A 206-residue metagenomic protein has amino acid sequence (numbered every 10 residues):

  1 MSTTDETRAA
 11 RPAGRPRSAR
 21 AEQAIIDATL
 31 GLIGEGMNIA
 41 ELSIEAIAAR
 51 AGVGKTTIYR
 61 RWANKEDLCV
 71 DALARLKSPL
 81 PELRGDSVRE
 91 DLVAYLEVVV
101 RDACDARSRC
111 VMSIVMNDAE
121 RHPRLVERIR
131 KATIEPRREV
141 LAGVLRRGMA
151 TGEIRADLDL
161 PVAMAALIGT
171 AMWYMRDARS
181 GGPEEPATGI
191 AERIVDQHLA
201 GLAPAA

Functional and structural regions predicted by a protein language model:
M1-R50, D67: Basic, helix-initiating cap at the start of DNA-binding domains
T3, E127, K131, E135 (+2 more regions): Hydrophobic/aromatic-rich alpha-helical bundle segments in the mid-to-C-terminal region
I25, N64-C69, P79, L92 (+1 more regions): Short amphipathic alpha-helical segment with a characteristic S/N-K-E followed by hydrophobic residues
I44, L73-L80: Short, basic, alpha-helical segments at the C-terminal edge of helix-turn-helix-like DNA-binding modules
G52-W62: Short hydrophobic/aromatic patch on the recognition helix
D67, A72-L73, A103-R128: Amphipathic alpha-helical segments used for helix-helix packing
L80-M112, A163-M164: Hydrophobic alpha-helical connector segments
